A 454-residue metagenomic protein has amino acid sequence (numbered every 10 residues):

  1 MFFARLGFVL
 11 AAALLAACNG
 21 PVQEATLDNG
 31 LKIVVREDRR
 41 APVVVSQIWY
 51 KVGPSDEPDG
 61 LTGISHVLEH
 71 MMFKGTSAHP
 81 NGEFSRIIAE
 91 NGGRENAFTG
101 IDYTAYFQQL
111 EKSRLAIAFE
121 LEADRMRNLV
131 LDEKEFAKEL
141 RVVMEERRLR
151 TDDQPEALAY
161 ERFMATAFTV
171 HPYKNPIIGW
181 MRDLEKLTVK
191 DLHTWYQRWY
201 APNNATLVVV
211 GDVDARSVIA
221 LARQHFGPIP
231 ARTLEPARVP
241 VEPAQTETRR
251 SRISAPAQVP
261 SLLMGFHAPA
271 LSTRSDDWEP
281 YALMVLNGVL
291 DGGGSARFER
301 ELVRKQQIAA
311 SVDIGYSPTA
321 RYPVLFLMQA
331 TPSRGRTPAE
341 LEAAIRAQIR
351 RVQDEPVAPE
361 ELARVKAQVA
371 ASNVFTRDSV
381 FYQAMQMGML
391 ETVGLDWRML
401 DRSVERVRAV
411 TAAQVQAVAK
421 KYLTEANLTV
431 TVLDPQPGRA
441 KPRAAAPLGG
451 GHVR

Functional and structural regions predicted by a protein language model:
M1-F8: Bacterial N-terminal signal peptides that target proteins for export
V9-V34, D214-S254, P260-S261, H267 (+2 more regions): Proteolytic maturation boundary segments
I33-R36, G93-A97, H193-Y196, R249-I253 (+1 more regions): Short beta-strand/turn micro-motifs at beta-sheet edges
A41-D59, G63-V67, N81-M126, P155-R182 (+5 more regions): M16 family metallopeptidases and their MPP-like homologs
I64-M72, L286: Active-site His/Glu-centered metal-binding helix of metallohydrolases
K74-H79, M126-K134, R150, V357-A358: Short, polar/flexible loop-turn hinges at active-site or ligand-entry regions and domain interfaces
E133, L140, E161, D191-H225 (+1 more regions): Non-catalytic, conformational "gating/processing" segments within enzyme and secreted inhibitor domains
R148, A165, L234-S295: His/Glu-based metal-binding/catalytic segments typifying zinc-dependent metallopeptidases
